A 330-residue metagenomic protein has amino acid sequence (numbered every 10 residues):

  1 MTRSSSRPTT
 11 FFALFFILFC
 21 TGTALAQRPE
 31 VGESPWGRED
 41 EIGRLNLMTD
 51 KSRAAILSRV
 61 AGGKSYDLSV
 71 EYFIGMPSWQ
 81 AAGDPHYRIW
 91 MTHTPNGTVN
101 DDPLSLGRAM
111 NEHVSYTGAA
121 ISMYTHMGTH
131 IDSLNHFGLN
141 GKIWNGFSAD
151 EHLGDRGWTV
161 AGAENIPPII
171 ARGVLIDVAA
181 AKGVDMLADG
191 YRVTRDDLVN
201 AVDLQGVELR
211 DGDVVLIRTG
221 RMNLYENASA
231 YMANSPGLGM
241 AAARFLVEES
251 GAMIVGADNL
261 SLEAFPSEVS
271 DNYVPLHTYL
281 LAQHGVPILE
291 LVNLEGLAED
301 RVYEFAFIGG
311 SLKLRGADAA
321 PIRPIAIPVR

Functional and structural regions predicted by a protein language model:
M1, A26-Q27: Initiator methionine at the very start of the polypeptide chain
M1-F12: Bacterial N-terminal signal peptides that target proteins for export
R3, F15, V114-T117: Short, charged low-complexity linear motifs
R7, T23-L25: Compositionally biased, intrinsically disordered low-complexity regions
F11-G22: Bacterial N-terminal signal peptides
Q27-R330: Active-/binding-site microenvironments in catalytic and ligand-binding cores
